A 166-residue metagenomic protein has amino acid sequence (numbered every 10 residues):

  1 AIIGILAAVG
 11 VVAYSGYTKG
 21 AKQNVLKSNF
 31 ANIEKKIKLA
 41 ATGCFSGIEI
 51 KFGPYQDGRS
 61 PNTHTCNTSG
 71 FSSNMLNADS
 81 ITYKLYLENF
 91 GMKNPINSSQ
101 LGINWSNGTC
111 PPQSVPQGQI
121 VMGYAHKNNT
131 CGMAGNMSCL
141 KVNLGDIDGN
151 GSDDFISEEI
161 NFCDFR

Functional and structural regions predicted by a protein language model:
A1-T18: N-terminal single-pass transmembrane signal-anchor helix
A13-E34: Aliphatic-rich helix starts adjacent to a transmembrane/signal segment
Y14-Y17, Y86, Y124: Aromatic side chains
S28-A31, K35-S60: Alpha-helix exit/C-cap motif
L39, Y55, R59-P61, N104-W105 (+3 more regions): Disulfide-bonded cysteine motifs in exported proteins
E49-I50, H64-C66, L140: Long, non-globular targeting/processing and low-complexity regions
P54-V115: Acidic, glycine-rich loop-and-strand cores that form catalytic or ligand-binding grooves in diverse globular domains
T109-R166: Short, surface-exposed interaction loops/tails
